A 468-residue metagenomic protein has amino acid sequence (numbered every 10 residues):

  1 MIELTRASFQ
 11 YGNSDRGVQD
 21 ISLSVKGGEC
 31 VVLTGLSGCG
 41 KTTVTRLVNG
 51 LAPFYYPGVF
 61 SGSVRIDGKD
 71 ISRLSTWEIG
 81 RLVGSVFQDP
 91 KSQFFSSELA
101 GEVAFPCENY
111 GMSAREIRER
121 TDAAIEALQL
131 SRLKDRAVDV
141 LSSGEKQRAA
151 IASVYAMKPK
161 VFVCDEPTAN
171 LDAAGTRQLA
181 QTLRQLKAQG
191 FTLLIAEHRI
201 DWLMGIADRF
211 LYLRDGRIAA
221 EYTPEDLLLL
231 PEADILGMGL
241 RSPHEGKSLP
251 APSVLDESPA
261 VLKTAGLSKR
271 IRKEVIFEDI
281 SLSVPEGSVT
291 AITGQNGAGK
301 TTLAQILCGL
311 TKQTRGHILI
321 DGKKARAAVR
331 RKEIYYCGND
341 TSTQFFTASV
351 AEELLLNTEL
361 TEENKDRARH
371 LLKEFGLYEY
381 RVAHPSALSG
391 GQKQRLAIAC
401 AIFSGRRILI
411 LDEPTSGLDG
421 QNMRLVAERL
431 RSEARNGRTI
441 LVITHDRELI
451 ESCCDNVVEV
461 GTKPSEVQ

Functional and structural regions predicted by a protein language model:
T34-L36, T293-Q295: The feature captures the beta-strand-to-loop junction immediately N-terminal to the Walker
N49, C308: Helix-to-loop junction immediately C-terminal to a conserved catalytic motif
P57-K69, G316-R330: Conserved ABC transporter NBD signature motif
R115-L133, E363-Y380: Conserved ABC ATPase "signature" region
A137-L141, E145, H384-L388, Q392: Conserved ABC ATPase signature
F162-D165, L409-D412: Catalytic Walker B motif of ABC-type/P-loop ATPase nucleotide-binding domains
E197-H198, T444-H445: H-loop/switch region of ABC-family ATPase nucleotide-binding domains
